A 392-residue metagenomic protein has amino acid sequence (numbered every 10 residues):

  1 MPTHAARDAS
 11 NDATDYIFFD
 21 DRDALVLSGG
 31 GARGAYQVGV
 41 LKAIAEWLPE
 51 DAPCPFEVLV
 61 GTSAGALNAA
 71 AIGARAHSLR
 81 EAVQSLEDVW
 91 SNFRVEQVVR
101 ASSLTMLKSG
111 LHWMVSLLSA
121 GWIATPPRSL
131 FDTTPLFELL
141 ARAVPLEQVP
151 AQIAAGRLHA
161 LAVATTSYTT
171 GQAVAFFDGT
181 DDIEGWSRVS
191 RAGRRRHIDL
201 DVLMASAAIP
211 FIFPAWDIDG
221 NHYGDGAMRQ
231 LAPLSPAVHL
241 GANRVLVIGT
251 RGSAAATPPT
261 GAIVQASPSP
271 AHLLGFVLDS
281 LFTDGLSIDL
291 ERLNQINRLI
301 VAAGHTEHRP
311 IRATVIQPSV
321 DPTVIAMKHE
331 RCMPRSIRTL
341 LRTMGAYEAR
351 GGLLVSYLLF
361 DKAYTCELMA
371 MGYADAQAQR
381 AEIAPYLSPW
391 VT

Functional and structural regions predicted by a protein language model:
M1-V26, T166-E184: Small-residue-rich anion-binding loops in enzyme active sites
F18-V26, G31-R128, T134, L140 (+7 more regions): Patatin-like phospholipase
A24-L27, E57-S63, A160-T166, A313-Q317: Extended hydrophobic secondary-structure segments that form protein cores and membrane-embedded regions
V98-F131, P135, Q265, P270-I288 (+1 more regions): Alpha-helical membrane-targeting segments
P127, L140, L299-T392: C-terminal helical/tail subdomains of lipid-metabolizing enzymes
P127-T165, V174: Active-site periphery "cap/insert" segments of enzyme catalytic domains
A154-I248, S253-V277, R350-L359: Active-site gating loop/helix substructures
V247-R298, R312-T314, V324, R331: Helix-centered, glycine/charged polyanion-binding patches within enzymatic domains that contact phosphate-containing
